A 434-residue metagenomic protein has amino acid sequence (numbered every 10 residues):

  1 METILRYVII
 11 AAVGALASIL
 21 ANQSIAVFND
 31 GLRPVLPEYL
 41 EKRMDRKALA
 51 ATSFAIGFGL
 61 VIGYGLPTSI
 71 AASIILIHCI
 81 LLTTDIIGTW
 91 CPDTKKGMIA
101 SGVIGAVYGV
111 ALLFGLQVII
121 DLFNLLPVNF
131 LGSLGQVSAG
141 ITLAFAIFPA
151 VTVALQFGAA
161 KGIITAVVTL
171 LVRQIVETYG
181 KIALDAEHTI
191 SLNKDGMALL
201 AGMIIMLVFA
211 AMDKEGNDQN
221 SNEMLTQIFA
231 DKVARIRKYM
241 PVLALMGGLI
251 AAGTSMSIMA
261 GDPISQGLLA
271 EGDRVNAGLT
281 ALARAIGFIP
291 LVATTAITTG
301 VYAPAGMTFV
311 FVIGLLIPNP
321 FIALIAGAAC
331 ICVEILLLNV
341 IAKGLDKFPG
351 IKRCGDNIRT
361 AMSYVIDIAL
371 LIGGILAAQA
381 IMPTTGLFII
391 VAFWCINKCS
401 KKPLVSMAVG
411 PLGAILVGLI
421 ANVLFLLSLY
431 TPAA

Functional and structural regions predicted by a protein language model:
M1-S53, C79-T299, V312-A434: Signature of multi-pass transmembrane helix bundles
A55-W90: Glycine-rich, N-terminal phosphate-binding loop and its surrounding beta-alpha-beta segment
P304-T308: Conserved structured catalytic cores and adjacent interaction surfaces of nucleotide-binding/hydrolyzing enzymes
